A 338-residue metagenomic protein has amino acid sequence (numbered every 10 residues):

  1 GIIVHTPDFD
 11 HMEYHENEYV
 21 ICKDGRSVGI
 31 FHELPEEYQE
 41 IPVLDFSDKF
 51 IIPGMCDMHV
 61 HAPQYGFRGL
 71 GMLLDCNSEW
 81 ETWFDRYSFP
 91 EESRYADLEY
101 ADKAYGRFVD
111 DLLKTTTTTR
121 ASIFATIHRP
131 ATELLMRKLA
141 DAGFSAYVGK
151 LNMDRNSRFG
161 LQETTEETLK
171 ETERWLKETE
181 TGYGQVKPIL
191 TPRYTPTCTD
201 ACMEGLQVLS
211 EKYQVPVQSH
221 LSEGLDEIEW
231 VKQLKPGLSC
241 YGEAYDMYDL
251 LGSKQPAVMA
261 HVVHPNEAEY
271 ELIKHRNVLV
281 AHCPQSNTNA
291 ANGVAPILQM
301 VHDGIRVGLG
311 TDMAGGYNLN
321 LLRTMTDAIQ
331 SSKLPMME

Functional and structural regions predicted by a protein language model:
G1-H5, Y105-F108, L112, P256 (+3 more regions): C-terminal helical cap
G1-Y38, K49-F50: N-terminal metal-binding scaffold of metallo-dependent hydrolase/deaminase domains
I2, C240-E243, M247-S253, L298-E338: His/Asp/Glu-enriched, well-ordered alpha-helical/loop segment that forms or immediately abuts the divalent-metal
V20, G25, D48, H59 (+10 more regions): Divalent metal-coordination and catalytic microenvironments
I21, G69-F144, T168-G182: Alpha-helical scaffold segments that flank or form the walls of functional sites
E37-T82, G106, D110-K114: Replace "His-x-His-based motif
P130-H264, A268: Metal-coordinating catalytic core of metallo-dependent amide/deamination hydrolases
P265-V278, C283-N289: Long hydrophobic segments that form regular secondary structure
